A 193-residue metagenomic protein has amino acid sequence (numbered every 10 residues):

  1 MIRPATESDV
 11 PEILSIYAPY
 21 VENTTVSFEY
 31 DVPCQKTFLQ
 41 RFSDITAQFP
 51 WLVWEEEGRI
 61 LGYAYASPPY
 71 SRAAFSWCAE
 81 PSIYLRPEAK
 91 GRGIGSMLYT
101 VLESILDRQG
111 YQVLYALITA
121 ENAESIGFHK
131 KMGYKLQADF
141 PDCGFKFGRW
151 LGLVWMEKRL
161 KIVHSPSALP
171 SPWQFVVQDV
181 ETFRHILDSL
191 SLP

Functional and structural regions predicted by a protein language model:
M1-I13: A short beta-loop-alpha structural element at the N-terminal edge of CoA-dependent acyl/N-acetyltransferase catalytic
L14-R41: Conserved GNAT-fold acetyl-CoA-binding loop/helix
Y17, H129, Y134, M156: Conserved active-site tyrosine of GNAT-family acetyltransferases
P33-E88, Y99-T100, R159-K161: Acetyl-CoA-dependent GNAT
Y65, Y115-I118, K135-G152, K161-I162: Conserved catalytic-core motifs of GNAT/GCN5-like acyltransferases
G91-S104, G127-K131: Conserved acetyl-CoA-binding loop-helix of GNAT-fold acetyltransferases
L106-I118, F128: Conserved GNAT acetyl-CoA-binding A-motif
C143-P193: C-terminal "cap" of GNAT-fold acetyltransferases
